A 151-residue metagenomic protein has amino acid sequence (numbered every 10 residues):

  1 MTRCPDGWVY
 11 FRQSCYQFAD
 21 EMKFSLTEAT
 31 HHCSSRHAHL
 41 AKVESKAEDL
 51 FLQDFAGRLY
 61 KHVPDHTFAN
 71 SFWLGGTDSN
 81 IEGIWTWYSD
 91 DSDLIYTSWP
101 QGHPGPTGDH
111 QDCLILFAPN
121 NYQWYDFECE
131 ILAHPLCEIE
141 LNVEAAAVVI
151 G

Functional and structural regions predicted by a protein language model:
M1-A38, G151: Extracellular disulfide-stabilized recognition modules
D6, Y10-R12, Q17, S35 (+6 more regions): Disulfide-rich extracellular modules and peptides
F11, Y16, L50, G75 (+2 more regions): Disulfide-stabilized extracellular beta-strand modules
E21-M22, K46-E48, R58, D78-I81 (+4 more regions): Acidic glycine-/aspartate-rich tracts in secreted/extracellular proteins
F24-G76: Conserved hydrophobic ligand-interaction patch in extracellular adhesion modules
V63-H110: Surface-exposed ligand-recognition segments of extracellular binding domains, strongest in the long/variable loop
I115-D126: Typically disulfide-stabilized, N-glycosylated extracellular/lumenal ectodomains of secreted and cell-surface proteins
F127-G151: Short, structured beta-strand segments at or near domain termini in extracellular proteins/domains
